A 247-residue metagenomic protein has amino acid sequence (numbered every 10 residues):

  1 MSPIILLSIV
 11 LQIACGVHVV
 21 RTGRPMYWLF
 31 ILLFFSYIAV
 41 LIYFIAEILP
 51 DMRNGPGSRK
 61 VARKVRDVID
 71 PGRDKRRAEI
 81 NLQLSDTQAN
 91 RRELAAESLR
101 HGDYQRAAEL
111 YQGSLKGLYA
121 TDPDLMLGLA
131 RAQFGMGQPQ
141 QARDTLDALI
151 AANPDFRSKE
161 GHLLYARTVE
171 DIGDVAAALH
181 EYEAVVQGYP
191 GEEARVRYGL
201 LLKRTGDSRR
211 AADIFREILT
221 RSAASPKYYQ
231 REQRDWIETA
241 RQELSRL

Functional and structural regions predicted by a protein language model:
M1-L84, R106-E109, G113-Y119: Long, contiguous interaction/recruitment modules in multidomain scaffold/adaptor proteins
S8-I9, R53-S58, P71, S85-R92 (+4 more regions): Generic helix N-cap/helix-start motif at coil->alpha-helix transitions
A62-R66, A95, A130, A166 (+1 more regions): Conserved small-residue packing positions in alpha-helical repeats and bundles
P71, Q88, Y104-Q105, P139 (+2 more regions): TPR-repeat structural position
A96, R100, Q112-G188, E193: Alpha-helical adaptor scaffolds
R131-A132, K159-D171, G199-G206, K227-L247: TPR/TPR-like alpha-solenoid helical repeat scaffolds
V186-Y189, K203-S225: TPR/TPR-like (Sel1-like) alpha-helical repeat modules
